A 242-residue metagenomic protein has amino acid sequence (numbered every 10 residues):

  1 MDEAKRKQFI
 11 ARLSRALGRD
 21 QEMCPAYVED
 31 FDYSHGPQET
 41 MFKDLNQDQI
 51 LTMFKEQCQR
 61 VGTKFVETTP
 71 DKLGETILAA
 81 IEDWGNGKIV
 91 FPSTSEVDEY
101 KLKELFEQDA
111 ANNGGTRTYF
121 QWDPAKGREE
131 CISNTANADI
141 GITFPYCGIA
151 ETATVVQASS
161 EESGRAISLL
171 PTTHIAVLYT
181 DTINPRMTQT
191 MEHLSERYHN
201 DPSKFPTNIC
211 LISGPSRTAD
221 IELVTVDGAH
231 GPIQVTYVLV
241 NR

Functional and structural regions predicted by a protein language model:
M1-R242: The feature marks the mature, well-folded catalytic cores of soluble enzymes
